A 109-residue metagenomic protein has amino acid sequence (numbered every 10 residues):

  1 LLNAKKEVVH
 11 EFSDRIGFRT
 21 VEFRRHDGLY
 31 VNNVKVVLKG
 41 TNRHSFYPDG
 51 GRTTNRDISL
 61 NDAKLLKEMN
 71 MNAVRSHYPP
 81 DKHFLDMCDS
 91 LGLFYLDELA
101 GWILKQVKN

Functional and structural regions predicted by a protein language model:
N3-N109: Active-site-adjacent substrate/metal-binding segments within catalytic domains of carbohydrate-active enzymes
